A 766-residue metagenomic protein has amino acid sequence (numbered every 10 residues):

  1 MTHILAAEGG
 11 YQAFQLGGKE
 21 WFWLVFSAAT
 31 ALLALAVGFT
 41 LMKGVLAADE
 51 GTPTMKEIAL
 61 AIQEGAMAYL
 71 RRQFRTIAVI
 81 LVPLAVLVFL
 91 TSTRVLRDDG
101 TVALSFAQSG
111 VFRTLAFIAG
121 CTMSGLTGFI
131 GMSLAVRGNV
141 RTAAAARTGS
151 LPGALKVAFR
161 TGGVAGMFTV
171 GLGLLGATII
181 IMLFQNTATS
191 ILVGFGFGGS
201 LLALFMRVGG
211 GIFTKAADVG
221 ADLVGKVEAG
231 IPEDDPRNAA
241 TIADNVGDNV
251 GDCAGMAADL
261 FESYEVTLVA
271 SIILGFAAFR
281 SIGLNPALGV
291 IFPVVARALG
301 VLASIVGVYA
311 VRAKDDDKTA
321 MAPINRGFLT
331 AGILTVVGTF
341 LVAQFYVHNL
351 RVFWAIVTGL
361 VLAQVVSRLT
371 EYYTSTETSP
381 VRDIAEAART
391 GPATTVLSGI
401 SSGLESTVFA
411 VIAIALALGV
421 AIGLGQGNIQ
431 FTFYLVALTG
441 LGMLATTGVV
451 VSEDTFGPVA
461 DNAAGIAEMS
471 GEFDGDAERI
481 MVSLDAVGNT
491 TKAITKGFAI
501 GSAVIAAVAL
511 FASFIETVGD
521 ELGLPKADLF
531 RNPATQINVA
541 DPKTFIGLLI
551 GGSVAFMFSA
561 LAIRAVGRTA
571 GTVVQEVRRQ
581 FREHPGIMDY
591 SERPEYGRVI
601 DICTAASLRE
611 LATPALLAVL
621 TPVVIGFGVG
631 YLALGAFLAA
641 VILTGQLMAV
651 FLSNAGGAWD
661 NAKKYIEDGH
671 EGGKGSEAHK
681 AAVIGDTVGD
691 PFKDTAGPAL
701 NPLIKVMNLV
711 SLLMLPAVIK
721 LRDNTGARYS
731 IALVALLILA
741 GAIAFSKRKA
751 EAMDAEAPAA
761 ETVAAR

Functional and structural regions predicted by a protein language model:
T2-R766: Hydrophobic packing and interface segments
